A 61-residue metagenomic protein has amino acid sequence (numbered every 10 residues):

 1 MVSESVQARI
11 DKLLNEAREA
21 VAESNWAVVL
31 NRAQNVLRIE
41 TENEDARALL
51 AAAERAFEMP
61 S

Functional and structural regions predicted by a protein language model:
S3-I10, A52-S61: Alpha-helical linker/edge segments of TPR/alpha-solenoid repeat scaffolds and analogous pre-/post-domain helices
A8-N35: Alpha-helical segment of the N-proximal tetratricopeptide repeat
